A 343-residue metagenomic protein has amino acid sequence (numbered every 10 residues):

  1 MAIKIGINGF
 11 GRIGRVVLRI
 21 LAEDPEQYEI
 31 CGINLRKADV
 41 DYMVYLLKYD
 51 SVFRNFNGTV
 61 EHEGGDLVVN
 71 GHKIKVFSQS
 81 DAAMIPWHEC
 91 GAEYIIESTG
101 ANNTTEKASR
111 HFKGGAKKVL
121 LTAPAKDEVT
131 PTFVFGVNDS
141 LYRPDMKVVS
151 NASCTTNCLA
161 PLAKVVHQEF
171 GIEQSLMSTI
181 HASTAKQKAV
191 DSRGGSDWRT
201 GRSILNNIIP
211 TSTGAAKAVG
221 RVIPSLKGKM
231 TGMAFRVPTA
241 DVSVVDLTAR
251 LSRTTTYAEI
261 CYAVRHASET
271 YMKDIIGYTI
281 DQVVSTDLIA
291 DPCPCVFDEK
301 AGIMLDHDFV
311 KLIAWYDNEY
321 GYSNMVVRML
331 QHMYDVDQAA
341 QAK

Functional and structural regions predicted by a protein language model:
M1-G201, M304, R328-M329, V336-A340: N-terminal Rossmann-like NAD(P) cofactor-binding subdomain of oxidoreductases, focused on the glycine-rich
N8, R12, C90, E106 (+12 more regions): Conserved active-site and cofactor/substrate-binding residues in soluble primary-metabolism enzymes
R36-D39, A82, A125-K126, S153-T155 (+6 more regions): Glycine-rich beta-alpha junction loops
L67, F133-F135, V148, V190 (+5 more regions): Short clusters of hydrophobic/aromatic residues that line enzyme substrate/ligand-binding pockets
T99, F170, I223-P224, L251 (+1 more regions): A broad structural signal for alpha-helix termini and local helix breaks/kinks
D145-M146, S203-L205, V242-D246, F309-K311: Short, solvent-exposed beta-strand edge segments and adjacent coil->beta transition regions
Q168, I172-A240: Acidic, glycine-rich segments within the central catalytic cores of soluble metabolic enzymes that bind/position
G232, V244, T248-K343: C-terminal active-site/capping subdomain that shapes the small-molecule cofactor and substrate pocket of enzyme
